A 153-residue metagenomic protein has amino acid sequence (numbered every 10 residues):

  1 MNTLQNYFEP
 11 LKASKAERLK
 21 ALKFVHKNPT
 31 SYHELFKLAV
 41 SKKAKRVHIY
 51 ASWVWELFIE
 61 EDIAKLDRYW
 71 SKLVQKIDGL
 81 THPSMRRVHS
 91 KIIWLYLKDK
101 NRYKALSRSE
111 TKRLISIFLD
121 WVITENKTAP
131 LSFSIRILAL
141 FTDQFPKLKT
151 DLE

Functional and structural regions predicted by a protein language model:
M1-E153: Alpha-helical scaffold domains
